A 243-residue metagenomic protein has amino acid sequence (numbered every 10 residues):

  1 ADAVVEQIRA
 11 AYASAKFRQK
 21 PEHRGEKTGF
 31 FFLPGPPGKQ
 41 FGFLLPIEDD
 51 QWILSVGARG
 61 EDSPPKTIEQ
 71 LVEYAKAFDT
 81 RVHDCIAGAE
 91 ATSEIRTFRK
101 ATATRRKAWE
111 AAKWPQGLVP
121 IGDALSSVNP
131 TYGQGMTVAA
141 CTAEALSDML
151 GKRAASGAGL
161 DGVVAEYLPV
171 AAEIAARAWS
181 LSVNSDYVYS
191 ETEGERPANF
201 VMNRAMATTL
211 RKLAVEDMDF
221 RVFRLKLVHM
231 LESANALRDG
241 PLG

Functional and structural regions predicted by a protein language model:
A1-F78: Predominantly flavin-linked oxidoreductase catalytic cores and closely associated redox partners
A1-V4, C85, R224: Residue-level detector of family-conserved "landmark" positions at structurally sensitive sites
A15-F17, L44, L54, A75 (+5 more regions): Generic structural hydrophobic/aromatic packing signal, biased to beta-strands
K16-P21, K66, S93, T97 (+4 more regions): Charge-rich, low-complexity amphipathic helices in intrinsically disordered tails/linkers adjacent to domains
H23-L44, E94-G117, A171-Y189: A broadly tuned preference for mixed-charge, low-complexity surface segments
D50, D62-I174: FAD/FMN-dependent oxidoreductases across multiple families
W52-D62, S126-T137, N199-E216: Short secondary-structure transition/capping segments
D148-G243: C-terminal helical "tail/cap" subdomain of flavin- and related membrane-associated enzymes
